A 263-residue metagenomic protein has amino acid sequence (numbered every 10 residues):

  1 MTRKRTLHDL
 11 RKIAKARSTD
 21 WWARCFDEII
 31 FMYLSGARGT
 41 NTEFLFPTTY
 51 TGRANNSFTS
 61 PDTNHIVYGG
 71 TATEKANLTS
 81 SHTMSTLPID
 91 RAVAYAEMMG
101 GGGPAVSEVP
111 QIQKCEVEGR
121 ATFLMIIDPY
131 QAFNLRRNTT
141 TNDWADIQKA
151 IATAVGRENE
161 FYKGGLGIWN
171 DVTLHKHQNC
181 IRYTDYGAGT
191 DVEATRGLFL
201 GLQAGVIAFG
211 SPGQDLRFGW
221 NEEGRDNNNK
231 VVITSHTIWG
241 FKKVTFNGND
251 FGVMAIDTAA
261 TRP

Functional and structural regions predicted by a protein language model:
M1-D62, E116-Q131, D226-T237: Long, contiguous amphipathic alpha-helices that act as assembly "spine/axial" helices in icosahedral shell and virion
N55-P263: Sequence/fold signature of self-assembling virion shell proteins
